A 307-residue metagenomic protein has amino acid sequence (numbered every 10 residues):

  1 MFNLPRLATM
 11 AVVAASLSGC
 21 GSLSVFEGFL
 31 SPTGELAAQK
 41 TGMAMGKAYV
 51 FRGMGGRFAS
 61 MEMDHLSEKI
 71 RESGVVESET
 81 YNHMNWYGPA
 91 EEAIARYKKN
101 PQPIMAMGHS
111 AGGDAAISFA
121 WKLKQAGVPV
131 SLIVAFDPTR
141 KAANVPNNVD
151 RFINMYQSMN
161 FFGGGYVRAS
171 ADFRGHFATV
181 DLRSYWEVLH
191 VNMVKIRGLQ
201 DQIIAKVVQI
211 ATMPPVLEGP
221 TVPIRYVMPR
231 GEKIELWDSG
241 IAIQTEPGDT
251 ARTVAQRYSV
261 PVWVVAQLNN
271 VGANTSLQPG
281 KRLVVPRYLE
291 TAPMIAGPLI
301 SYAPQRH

Functional and structural regions predicted by a protein language model:
M1-A8: Bacterial N-terminal signal peptides that target proteins for export
V25-Q102, L189, T221-R225: Active-site catalytic motif of lipid deacylating hydrolases and related acyltransferases
G55, M63-H65, N147-V222: Lipolytic serine-hydrolase domain surface
E91-A169: Serine-dependent carboxylesterase/thioesterase catalytic core of lipase-like alpha/beta-hydrolase/SGNH enzymes
Q209-D238, Q278: Pro/Ala/Gly-rich low-complexity, hydrophilic intrinsically disordered segments
V227-S259, K281-L283: Primarily a LysM-type cell-wall glycan-binding module
